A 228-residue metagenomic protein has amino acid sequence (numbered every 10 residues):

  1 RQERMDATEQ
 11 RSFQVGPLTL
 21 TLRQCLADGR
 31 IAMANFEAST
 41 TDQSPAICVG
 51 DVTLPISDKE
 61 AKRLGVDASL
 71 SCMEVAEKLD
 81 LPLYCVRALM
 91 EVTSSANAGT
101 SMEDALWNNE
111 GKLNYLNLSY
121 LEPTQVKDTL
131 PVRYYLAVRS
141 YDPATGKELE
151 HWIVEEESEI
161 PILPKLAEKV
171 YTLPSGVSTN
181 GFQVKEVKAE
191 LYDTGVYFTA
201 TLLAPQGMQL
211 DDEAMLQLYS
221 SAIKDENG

Functional and structural regions predicted by a protein language model:
R1-G228: Alpha-helical, hydrophobic structural elements that either
